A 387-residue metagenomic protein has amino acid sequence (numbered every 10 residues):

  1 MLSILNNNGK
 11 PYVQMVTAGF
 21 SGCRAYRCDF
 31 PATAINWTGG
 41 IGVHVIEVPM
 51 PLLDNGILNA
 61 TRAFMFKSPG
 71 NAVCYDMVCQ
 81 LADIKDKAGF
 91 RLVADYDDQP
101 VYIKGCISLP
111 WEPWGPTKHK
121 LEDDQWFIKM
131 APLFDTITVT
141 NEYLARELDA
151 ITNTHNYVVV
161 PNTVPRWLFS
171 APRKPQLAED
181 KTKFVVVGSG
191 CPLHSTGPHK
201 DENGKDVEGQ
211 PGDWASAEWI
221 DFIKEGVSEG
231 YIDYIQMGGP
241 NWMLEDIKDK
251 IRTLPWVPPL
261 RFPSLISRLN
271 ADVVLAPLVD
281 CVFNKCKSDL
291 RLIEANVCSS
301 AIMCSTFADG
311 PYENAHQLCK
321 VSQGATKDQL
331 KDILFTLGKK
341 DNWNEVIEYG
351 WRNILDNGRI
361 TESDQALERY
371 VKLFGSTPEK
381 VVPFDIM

Functional and structural regions predicted by a protein language model:
M1-C74, C106, D201, F384-M387: N-terminal pre-catalytic "stem/leader" segment of glycosyltransferase-like enzymes
G19-W37, N162-R268: Conserved catalytic-core segment of nucleotide-activated headgroup transferases in glycan assembly
D83-I84, Y102, G115-I137, I151: Membrane-proximal helix-turn-helix segments that form the acceptor-binding/catalytic region of lipid-linked
K85-H119: Active-site proximal beta-strand in glycosyltransferases
D135-D149, N153-S170: Donor nucleotide-sugar binding/catalytic pocket of nucleotide-sugar-dependent glycosyltransferases
Q210, L260, S264-E294, M303-N314: Nucleotide-sugar-dependent
P311-F335: Change "using UDP/GDP/dTDP sugars" to "using nucleotide sugars
G338-I386: A charged, aromatic-enriched C-terminal amphipathic alpha-helix characteristic of glycosyltransferases across folds
